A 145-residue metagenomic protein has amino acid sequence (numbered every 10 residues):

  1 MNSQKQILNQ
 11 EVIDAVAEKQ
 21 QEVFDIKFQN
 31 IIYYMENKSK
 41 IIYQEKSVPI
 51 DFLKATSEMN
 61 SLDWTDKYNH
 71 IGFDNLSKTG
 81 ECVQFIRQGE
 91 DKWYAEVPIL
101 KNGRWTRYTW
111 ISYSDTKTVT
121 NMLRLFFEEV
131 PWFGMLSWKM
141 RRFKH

Functional and structural regions predicted by a protein language model:
S3-F52, L62-Y68, L76-C82, I86-H145: Acidic, proline/glycine-rich low-complexity IDRs
